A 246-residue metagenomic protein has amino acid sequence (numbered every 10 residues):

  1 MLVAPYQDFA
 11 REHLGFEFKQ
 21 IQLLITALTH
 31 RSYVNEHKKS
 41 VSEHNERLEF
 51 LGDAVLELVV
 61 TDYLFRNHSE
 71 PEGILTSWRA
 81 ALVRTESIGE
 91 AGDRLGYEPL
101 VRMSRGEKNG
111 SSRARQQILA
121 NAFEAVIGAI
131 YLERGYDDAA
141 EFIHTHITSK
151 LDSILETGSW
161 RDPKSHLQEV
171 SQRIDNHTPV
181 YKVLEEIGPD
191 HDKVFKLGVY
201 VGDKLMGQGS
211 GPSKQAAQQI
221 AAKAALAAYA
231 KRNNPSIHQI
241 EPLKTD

Functional and structural regions predicted by a protein language model:
M1-D246: Double-stranded RNA-binding/processing signature
